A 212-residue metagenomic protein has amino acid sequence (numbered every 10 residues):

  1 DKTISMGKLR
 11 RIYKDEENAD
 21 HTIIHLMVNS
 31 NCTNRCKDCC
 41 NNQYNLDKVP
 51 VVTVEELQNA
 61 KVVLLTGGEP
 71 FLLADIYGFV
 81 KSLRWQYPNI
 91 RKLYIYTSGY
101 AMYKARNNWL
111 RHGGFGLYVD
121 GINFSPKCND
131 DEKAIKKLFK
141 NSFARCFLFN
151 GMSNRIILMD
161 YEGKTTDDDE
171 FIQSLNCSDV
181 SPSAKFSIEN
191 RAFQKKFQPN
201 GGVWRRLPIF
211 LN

Functional and structural regions predicted by a protein language model:
D1-L26, C177, S181-N212: N-terminal [4Fe-4S]-dependent radical SAM core
R10-V51: Canonical Radical SAM [4Fe-4S] cluster-binding loop centered on the CxxxCxxC motif and its immediate flanking residues
N42-K48, A60-L73, Y87-K104, F115-I156: Core AdoMet radical
K48-V52, N107-L110: Leucine-rich repeat
V54-Q58: Catalytic domains of carbohydrate-active enzymes, especially glycoside hydrolases
Y77-K81: Generic structural signal for well-ordered alpha-helices, preferentially at hydrophobic/aromatic core positions
A105-G116, D167-S174: Catalytic cores of alpha/beta
F124, N129, A144-N190: Conserved strand-turn element in the central/C-terminal portion of the radical SAM core barrel that lines
